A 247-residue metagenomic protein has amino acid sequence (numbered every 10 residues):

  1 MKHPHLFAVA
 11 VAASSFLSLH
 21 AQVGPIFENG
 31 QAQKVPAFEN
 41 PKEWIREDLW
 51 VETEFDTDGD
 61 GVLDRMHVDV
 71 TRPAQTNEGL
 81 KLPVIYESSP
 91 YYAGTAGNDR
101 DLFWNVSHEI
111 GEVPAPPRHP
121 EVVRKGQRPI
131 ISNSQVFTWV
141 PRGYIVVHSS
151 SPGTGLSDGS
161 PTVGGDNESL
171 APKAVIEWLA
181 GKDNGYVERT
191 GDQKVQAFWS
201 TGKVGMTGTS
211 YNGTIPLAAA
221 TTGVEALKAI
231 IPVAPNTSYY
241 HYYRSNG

Functional and structural regions predicted by a protein language model:
M1-A8: Bacterial N-terminal signal peptides that target proteins for export
A8-S18: Bacterial N-terminal signal peptides
Q22-I110, V123-R124, S132-Q135: Catalytic-loop region of hydrolases
D56, R72-K81, S160-E168, A174-G205 (+1 more regions): Gly/Ser-rich "nucleophile elbow"/oxyanion-hole loop immediately N-terminal to the catalytic nucleophile in hydrolases
L80-V84, R142-V147, S200-V204, E225-A229: Loop/turn elements at helix/coil->beta-strand transitions in domains of secreted/extracellular proteins
Y92, P152-G155, N236-T237: Alpha/beta-hydrolase active-site loop signature
V140-L156: Conserved alpha/beta-hydrolase
N167-L170, G202, T207, T214-G247: A catalytic-pocket lid/entrance helix-loop region that shapes and gates access to the active site across common
